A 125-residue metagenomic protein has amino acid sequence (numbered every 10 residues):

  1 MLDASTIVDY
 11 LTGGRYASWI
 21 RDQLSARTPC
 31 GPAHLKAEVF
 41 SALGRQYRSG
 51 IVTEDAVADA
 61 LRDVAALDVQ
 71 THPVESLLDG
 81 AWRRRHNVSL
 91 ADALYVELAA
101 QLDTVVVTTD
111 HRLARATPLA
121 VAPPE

Functional and structural regions predicted by a protein language model:
M1-H34, Q46-D55: Short, well-structured N-terminal submotif of metal-dependent ribonuclease cores
D3, D92, D110: Acidic active-site catalytic centers that drive phospho-/nucleotidyl reactions and related ester hydrolyses
T6-I7, L77, Y95, R112-L113: Alpha-helix capping/helix-boundary segments
S18, T53-E54, Q70-V74, A91-D92: Short, structured loop/turn "capping" segments at alpha-beta junctions
P32, R84, V96-E125: Acidic, PIN/NYN-like endoribonuclease modules and their adjacent C-terminal/linker elements
A33, A56-H86: Acidic catalytic patch
